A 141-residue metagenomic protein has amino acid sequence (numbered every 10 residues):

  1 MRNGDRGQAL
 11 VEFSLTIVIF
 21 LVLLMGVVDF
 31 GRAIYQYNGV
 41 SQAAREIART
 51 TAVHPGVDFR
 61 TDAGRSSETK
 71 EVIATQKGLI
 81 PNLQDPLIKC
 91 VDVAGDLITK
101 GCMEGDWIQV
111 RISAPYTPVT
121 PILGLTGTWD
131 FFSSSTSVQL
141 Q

Functional and structural regions predicted by a protein language model:
M1-I73: Alpha-helical assembly-interface signal, strongest on the long, hydrophobic N-terminal helix that forms
R45-Q141: Short, conserved structural patches
